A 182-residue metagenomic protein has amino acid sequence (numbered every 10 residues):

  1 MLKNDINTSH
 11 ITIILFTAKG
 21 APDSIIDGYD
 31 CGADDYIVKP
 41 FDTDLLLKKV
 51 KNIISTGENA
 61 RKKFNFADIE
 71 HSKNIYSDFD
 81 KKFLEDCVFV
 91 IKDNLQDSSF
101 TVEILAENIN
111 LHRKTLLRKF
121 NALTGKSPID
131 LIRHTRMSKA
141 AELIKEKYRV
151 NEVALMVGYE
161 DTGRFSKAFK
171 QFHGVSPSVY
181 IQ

Functional and structural regions predicted by a protein language model:
M1-S9, L131-H134: Short amphipathic alpha-helix used as the core "switch/output" element in two-component signaling
S9, G20-D35, K48, E152: Alpha4 helix (beta4-alpha4-beta5 surface) of REC/receiver domains from two-component response regulators
S24, F41-V50, I54: C-terminal output helix
K51-F66: The C-terminal output helix
V88-F100, F120, T124, A141-R149 (+2 more regions): Basic, amphipathic alpha-helical hairpins
V102-L131, M156-S176: Basic/polar phosphate-binding segments, predominantly the helix-turn-helix DNA-binding elements of transcriptional
A122-E160, Q182: Terminal helix-turn-helix DNA-binding modules in bacterial transcription factors
